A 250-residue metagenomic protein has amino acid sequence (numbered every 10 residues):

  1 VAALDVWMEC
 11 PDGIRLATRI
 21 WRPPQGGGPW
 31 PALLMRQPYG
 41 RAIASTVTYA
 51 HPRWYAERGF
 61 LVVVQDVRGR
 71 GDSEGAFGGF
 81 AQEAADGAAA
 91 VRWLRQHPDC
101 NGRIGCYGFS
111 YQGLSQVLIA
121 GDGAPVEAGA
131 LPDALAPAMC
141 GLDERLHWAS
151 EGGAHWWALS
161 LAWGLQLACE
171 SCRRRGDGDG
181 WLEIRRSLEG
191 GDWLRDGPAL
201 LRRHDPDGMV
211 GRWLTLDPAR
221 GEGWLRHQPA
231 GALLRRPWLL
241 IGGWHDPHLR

Functional and structural regions predicted by a protein language model:
V1-G26: N-terminal cap/lid segment of alpha/beta-hydrolase-fold proteins
G28-P38: Short beta-strand element of the alpha/beta-hydrolase
S45-V63: Short amphipathic alpha-helix adjacent to the substrate-entry channel of hydrolases
Y49, E57, G121-L233: Accessory cap/linker subdomain of secreted extracellular hydrolases
G78-P98: Alpha/beta-hydrolase active-site loop
D99-Y111: Alpha/beta-hydrolase fold nucleophile elbow
L240-G242: Short beta-strand/loop motif that positions the catalytic acidic residue of the alpha/beta-hydrolase fold
P247-R250: Conserved alpha/beta-hydrolase "acid-adjacent" motif
